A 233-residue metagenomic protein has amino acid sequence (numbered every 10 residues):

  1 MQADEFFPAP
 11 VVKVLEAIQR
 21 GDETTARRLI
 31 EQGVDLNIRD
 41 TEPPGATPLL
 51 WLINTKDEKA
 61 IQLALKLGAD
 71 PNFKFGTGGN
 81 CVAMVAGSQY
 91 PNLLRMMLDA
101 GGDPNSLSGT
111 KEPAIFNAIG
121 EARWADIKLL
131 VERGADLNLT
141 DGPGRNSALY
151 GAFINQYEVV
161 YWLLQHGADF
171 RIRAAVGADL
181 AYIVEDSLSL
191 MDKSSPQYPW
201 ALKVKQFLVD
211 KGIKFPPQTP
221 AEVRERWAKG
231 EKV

Functional and structural regions predicted by a protein language model:
M1-K13, R133, H166, A175-V233: Ankyrin-repeat-protein effector appendages
F6-E16, R39-L50, K74-V82, L107-I115 (+3 more regions): Ankyrin-repeat boundary/"N-cap" motif
E16-G21, L50-D57, M84-Y90, N117-R123 (+2 more regions): Ankyrin repeat A-helix N-terminal signature
D22-I30, D57-L65, Y90-D99, R123-E132 (+2 more regions): Ankyrin repeat structural motif
A69-N117: A generic tandem-repeat structural signature
G87, D103-F153: Eukaryotic tandem repeat interaction scaffolds
